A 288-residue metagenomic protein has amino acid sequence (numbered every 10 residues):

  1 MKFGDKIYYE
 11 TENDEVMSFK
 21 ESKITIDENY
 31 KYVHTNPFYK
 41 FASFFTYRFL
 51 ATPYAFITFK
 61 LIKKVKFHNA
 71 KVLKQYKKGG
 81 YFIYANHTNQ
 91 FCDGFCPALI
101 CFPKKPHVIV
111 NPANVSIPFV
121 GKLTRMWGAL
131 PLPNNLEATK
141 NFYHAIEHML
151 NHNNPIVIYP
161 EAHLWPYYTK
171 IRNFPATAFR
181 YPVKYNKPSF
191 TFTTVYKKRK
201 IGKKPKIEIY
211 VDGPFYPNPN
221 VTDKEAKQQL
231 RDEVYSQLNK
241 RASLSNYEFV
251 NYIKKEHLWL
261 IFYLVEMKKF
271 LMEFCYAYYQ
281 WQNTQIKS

Functional and structural regions predicted by a protein language model:
M1-F82, C92-C96, G121, M126 (+1 more regions): Membrane-anchoring hydrophobic helices of lipid-metabolizing enzymes
M1-I26, Y143-S288: Non-catalytic C-terminal accessory region of glycerolipid acyltransferases and related lyso-lipid remodeling enzymes
A55, P97-A98, G121, I146 (+1 more regions): Short amphipathic alpha-helical segments and helix-helix/interface helices
K63, N135-T139, I171-R172: A conditional alpha-helix N-cap/helix-loop micro-motif detector
F67, V108, A129-P131, S189-T191 (+1 more regions): Conserved beta-strand scaffold positions in the cores of enzyme catalytic domains, especially in NTP/NDP-utilizing
F67-A70, I117, T139-Y143: Structural motif corresponding to alpha-helix initiation and N-cap regions
Y76-L136: Catalytic core of membrane glycerolipid acyltransferases/transacylases, capturing the structured, soluble-facing
N114, A138, L164-Y168: Acidic, metal-coordinating catalytic cores used for nucleic-acid/nucleotide bond scission and strand-transfer chemistry
